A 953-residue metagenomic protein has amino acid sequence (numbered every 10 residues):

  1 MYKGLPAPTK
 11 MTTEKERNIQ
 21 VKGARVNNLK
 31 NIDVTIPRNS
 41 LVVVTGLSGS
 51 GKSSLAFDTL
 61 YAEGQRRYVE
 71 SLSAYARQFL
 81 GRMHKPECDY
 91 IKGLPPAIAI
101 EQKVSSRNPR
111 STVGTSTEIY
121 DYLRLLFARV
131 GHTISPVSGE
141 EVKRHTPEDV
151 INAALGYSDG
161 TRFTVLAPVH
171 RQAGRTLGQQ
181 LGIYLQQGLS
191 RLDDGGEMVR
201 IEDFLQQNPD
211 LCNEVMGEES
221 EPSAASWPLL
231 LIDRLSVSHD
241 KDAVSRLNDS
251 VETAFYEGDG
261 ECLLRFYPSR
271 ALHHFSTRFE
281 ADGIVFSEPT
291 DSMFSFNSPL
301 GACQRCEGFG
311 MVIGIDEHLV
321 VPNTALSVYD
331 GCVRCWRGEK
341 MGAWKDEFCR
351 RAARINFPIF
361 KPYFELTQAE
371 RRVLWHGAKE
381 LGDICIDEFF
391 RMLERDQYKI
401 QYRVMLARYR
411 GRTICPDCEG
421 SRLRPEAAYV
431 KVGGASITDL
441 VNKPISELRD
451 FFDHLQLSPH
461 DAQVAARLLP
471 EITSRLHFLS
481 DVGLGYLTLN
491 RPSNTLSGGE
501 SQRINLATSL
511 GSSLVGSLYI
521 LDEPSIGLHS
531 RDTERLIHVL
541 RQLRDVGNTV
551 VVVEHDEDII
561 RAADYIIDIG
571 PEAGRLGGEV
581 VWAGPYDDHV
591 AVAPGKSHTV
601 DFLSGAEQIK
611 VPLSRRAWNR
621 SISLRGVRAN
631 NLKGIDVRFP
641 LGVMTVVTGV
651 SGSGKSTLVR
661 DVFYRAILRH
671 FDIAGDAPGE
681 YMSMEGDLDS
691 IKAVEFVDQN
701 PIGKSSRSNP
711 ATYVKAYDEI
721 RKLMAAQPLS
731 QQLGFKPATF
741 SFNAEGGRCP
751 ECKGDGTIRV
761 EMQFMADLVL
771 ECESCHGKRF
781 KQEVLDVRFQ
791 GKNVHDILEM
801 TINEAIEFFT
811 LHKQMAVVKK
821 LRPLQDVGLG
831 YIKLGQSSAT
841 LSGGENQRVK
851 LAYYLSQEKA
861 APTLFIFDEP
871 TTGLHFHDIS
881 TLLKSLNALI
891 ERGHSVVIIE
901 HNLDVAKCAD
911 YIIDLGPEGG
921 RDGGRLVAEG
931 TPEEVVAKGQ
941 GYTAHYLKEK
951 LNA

Functional and structural regions predicted by a protein language model:
Y2-A953: Conserved phosphate-binding elements of NTP-dependent enzyme cores
